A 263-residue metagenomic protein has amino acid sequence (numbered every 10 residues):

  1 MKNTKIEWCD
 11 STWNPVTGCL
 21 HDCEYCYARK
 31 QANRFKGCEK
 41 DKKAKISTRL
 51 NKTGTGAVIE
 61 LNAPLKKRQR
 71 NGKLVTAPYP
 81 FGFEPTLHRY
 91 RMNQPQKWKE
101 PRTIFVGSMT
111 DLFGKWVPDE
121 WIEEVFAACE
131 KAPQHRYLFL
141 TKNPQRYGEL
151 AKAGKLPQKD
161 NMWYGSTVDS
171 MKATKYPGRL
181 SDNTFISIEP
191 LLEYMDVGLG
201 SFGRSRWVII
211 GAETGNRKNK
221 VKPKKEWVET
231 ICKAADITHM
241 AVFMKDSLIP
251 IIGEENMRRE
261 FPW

Functional and structural regions predicted by a protein language model:
M1-L20, E24-M162, M171-G178, F202 (+1 more regions): Conserved Radical SAM active-site core
M1-S11, F35-T48, K52-A63, L192 (+1 more regions): Auxiliary Fe-S-binding modules of radical SAM enzymes
P101, A128-H135, R179-N183, T230-V242: A structural motif corresponding to the C-terminal end of an alpha-helix and its immediate exit/capping segment
I104, Y137-F139, M162-S166, T184-I188 (+2 more regions): Hydrophobic faces of well-ordered beta-strands that scaffold small-molecule active sites in alpha/beta enzyme cores
M109-D111, K142-P144, T167-M171, E189-E193 (+2 more regions): Active-site beta-loop-alpha junctions enriched in small/polar residues
C129-P133, W163, I188, I210 (+1 more regions): Glycine-rich loops and low-complexity Gly/Arg-rich segments that provide flexible linkers or classic glycine-based
K152, L156-G165, G253-W263: Short, electropositive alpha-helical surface patch
Q158-S205, K222-E226: Short loop-to-alpha-helix "cap/lid" segments that border enzyme active sites across diverse enzyme classes
